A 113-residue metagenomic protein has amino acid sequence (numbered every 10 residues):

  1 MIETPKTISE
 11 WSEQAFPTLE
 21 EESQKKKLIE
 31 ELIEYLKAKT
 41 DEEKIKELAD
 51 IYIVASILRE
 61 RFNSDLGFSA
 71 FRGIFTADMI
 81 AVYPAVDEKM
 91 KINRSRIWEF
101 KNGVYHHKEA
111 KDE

Functional and structural regions predicted by a protein language model:
M1-E113: Flexible "arm" and connector segments at domain edges
